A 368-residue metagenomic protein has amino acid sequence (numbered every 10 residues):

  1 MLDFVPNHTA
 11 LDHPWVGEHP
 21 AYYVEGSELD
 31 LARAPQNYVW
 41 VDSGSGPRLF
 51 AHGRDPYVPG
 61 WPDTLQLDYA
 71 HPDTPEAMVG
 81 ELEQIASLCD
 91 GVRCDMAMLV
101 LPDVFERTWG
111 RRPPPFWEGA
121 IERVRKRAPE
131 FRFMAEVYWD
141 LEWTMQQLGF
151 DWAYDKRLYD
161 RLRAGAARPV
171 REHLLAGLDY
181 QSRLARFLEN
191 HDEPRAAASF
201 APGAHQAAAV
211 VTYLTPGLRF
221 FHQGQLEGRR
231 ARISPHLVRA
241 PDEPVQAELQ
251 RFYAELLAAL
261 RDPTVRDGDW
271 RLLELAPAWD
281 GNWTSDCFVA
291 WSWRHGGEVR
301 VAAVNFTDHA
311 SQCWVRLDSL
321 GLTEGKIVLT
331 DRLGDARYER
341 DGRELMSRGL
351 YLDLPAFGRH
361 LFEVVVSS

Functional and structural regions predicted by a protein language model:
M1-S368: Active-site and adjacent substrate-binding regions of carbohydrate-active enzymes
